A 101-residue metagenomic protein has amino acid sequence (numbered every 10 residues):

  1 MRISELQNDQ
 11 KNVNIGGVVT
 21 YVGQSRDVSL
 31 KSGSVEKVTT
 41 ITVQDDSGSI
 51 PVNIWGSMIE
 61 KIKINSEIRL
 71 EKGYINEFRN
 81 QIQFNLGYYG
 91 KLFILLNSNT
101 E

Functional and structural regions predicted by a protein language model:
M1-S32, M58-K61, R79-E101: OB-fold nucleic-acid-binding modules
N14-V18, T40-T42, P51, R69-E71: Beta-strand secondary-structure signal
Q24-V52: OB-fold (S1/OB) nucleic-acid-binding surfaces
T39, I50, S66-I68, N80-F84: Generic beta-strand structural signal
G56-E71: Short nucleic-acid-contacting surface segments enriched for D/E, G, S/T with interspersed K/R
G73-F78: Short, charged beta-turn/beta-strand-edge "cap" motif at the junction between a beta-strand and an adjacent loop
